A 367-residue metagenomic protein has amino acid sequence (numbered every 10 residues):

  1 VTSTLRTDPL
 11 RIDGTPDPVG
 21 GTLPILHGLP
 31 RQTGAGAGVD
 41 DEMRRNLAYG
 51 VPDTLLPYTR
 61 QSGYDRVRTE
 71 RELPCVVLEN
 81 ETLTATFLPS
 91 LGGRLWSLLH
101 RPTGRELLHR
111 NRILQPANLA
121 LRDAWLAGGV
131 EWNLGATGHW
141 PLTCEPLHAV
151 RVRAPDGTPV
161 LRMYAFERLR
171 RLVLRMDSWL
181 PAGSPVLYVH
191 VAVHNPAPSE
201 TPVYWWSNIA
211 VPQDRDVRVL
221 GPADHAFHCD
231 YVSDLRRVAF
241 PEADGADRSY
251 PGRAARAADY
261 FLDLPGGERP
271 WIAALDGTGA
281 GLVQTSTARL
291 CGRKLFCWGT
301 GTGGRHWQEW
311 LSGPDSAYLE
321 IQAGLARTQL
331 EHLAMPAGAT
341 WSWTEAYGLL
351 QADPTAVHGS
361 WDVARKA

Functional and structural regions predicted by a protein language model:
V1-A37, R71, L121, L126-G135 (+2 more regions): Membrane engagement elements in two modes
T2-E42, L47, V76-E79, S90-S97 (+4 more regions): A contiguous, surface-exposed recognition patch within enzymatic or periplasmic domains that forms
D41-E79, A127-P185, R215, T302-L330: Extended, loop-rich substrate-binding clefts of extracytoplasmic carbohydrate-active enzymes
V76-E81, A85-L88, V191, A334-A352: Short Pro-Gly-centered flexible turn/kink motifs
L83-F87, L174-L180, L282-S286: Broad, structure-driven detector of short, well-ordered beta-strand segments within folded domains
L107-A124: Compact, glycine/acidic-enriched structural inserts
E167-L169, L180-A182, V193-A197, I209 (+2 more regions): Beta-strand elements of well-folded, non-transmembrane domains
A346-A367: Charged, amphipathic alpha-helical linkers/stalks
